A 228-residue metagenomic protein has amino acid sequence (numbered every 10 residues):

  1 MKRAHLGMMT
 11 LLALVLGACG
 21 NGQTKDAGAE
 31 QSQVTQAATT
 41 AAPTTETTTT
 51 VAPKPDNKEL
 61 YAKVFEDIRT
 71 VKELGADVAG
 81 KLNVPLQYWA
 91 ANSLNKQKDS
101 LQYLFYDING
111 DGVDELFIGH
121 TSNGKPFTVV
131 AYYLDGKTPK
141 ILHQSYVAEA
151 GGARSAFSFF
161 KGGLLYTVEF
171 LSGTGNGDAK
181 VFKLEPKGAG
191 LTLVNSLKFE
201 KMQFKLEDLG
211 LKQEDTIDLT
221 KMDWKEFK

Functional and structural regions predicted by a protein language model:
M1-M8: Bacterial N-terminal signal peptides that target proteins for export
L16-A18: C-terminal motif of bacterial Sec signal peptides marking the signal peptidase cleavage site
G20-E73, F160-K228: Acidic, small-residue rich beta-repeat scaffolds with periodic aromatic anchors
V51-Q97, T138-A150: Blade-edge motifs of beta-propeller repeat domains
D99-I108, A153-L164: Beta-propeller blade termini
G110-H120, G162-T167: Acidic/hydrophobic-patterned starts of short beta strands in beta-sheet-rich repeat architectures
N123-F127, T174-G177: Short, solvent-exposed loop/turn segments at conserved positions within beta-propeller repeat blades
F127-L142, V181-K187: Beta-propeller blade repeat segments, especially FG-GAP/WD-type strand-to-loop junctions in 6- to 7-bladed propeller
